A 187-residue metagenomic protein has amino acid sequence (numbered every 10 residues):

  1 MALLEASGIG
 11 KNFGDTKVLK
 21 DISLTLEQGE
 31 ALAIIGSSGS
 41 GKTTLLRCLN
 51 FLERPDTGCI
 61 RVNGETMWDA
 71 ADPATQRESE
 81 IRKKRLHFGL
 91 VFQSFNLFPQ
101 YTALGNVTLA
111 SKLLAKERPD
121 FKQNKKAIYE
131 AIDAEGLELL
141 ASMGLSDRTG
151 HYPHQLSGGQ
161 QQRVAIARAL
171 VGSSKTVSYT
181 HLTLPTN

Functional and structural regions predicted by a protein language model:
I35-S37: The feature captures the beta-strand-to-loop junction immediately N-terminal to the Walker
N50: Helix-to-loop junction immediately C-terminal to a conserved catalytic motif
E65-A71, T108, K112-R148: Conserved ABC ATPase "signature" region
Y152-L156, Q160-Q161: Conserved ABC ATPase signature
I166: Hydrophobic anchor residue at the start of the ABC signature
V171-K175: A short, proline-enriched helix->beta-strand linker immediately N-terminal to the Walker B motif in ABC-type P-loop
T180-T186: Conserved small/polar residues in nucleotide/adenosyl-binding loops
